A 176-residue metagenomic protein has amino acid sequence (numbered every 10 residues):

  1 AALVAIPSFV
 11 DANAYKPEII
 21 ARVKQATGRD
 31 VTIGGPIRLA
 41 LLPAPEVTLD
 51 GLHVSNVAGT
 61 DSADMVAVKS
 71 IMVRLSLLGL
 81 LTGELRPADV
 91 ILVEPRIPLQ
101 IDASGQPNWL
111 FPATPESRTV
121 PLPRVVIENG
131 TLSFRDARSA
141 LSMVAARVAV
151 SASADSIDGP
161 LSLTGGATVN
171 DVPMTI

Functional and structural regions predicted by a protein language model:
A1, V172-I176: Short, intrinsically disordered, charge-balanced linker/junction segments flanking boundaries in proteins
A1-G28: N-terminal type II signal-anchor transmembrane helix that functions as the membrane-insertion/stop-transfer segment
P17, I157-S162: A short, compositionally biased
R29, A44-E46, D50-D158, V169: Secondary-structure transition motifs
T32-P36, V54, S162-L163, I176: Short structured motifs
G34-P45: Short edge beta-strands and adjacent turn/loop segments
